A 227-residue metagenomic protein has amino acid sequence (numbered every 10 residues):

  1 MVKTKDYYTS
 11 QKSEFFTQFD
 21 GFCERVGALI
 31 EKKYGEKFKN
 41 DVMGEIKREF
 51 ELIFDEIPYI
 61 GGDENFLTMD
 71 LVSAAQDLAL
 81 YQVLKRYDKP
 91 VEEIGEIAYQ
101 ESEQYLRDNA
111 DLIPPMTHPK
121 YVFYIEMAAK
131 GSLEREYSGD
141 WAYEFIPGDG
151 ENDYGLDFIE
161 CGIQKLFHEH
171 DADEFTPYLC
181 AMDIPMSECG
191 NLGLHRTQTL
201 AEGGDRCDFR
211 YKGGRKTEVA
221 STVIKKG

Functional and structural regions predicted by a protein language model:
M1-L84: N-terminal, charged low-complexity regulatory/assembly segments
I30, L84, S132, D183-M186 (+1 more regions): Hydrophobic, Leu/Ile/Phe/Ala-enriched alpha-helical segments that form helix-helix packing faces
K37, P90-V91, D173, G193: Short coil/loop linkers at secondary-structure junctions
E64-F66, F167-H170, V219, I224-K226: A short, structure-level motif marking secondary-structure boundaries and short turns
L67-L71, E174-A181: Short, conserved micro-motifs enriched in small and acidic residues
V72-H170: Amphipathic interaction/junction segments at domain boundaries or subunit interfaces
N152-D157, F167, A172-L179, T197-E202: Non-catalytic recognition/regulatory regions in large multidomain proteins
P177-G227: C-terminal structured interaction module
